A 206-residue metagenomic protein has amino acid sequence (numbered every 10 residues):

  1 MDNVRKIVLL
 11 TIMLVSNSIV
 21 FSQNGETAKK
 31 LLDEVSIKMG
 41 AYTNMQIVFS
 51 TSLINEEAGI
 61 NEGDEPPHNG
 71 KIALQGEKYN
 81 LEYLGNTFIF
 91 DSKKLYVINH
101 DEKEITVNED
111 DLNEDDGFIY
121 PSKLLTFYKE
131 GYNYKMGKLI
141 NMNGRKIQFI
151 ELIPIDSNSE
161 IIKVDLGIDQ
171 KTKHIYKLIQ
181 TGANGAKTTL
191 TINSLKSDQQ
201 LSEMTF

Functional and structural regions predicted by a protein language model:
M1-A28: Bacterial Sec-dependent N-terminal signal peptides
S18-D64, T205: N-terminal leader/targeting segments and the immediate start of mature chains
T51, N99-H100, I179-G182: Beta-turn initiation residues at beta-strand->coil junctions
H68-N69, A73-Q75, I89-D91, V164-K177: A short, surface-exposed beta-strand/turn
N69-F118, T188-T189: An acidic-aromatic
D110-R145: Flexible, surface-exposed loop/linker segments and immediately adjacent secondary-structure boundaries
Y132-K135, L139-F206: Gly/Pro-enriched, hydrophobic low-complexity segments that function as extracytoplasmic propeptides/linkers
